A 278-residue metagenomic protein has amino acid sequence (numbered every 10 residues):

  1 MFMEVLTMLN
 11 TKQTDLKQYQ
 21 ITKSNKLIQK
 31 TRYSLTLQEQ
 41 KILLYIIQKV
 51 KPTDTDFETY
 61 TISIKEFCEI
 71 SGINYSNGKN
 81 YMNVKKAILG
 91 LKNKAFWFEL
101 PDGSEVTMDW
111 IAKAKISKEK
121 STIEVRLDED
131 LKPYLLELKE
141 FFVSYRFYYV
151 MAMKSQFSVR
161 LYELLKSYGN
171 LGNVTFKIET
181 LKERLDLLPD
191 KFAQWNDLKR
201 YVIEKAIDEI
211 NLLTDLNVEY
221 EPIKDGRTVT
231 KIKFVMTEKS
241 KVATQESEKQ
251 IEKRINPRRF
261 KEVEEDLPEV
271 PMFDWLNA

Functional and structural regions predicted by a protein language model:
M1-A278: Charged, alpha-helix-forming regions
